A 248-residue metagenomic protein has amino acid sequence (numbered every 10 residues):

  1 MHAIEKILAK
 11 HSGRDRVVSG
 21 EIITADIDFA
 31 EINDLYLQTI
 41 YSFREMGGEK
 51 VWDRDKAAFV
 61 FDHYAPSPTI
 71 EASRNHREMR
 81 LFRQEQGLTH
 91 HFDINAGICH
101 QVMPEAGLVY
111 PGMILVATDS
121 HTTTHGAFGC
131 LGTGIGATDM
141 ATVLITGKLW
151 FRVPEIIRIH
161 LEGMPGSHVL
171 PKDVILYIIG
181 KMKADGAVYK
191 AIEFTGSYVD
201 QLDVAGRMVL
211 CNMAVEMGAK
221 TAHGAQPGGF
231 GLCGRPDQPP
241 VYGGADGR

Functional and structural regions predicted by a protein language model:
M1-R248: Fe-S-dependent hydro-lyases/dehydratases of central metabolism
